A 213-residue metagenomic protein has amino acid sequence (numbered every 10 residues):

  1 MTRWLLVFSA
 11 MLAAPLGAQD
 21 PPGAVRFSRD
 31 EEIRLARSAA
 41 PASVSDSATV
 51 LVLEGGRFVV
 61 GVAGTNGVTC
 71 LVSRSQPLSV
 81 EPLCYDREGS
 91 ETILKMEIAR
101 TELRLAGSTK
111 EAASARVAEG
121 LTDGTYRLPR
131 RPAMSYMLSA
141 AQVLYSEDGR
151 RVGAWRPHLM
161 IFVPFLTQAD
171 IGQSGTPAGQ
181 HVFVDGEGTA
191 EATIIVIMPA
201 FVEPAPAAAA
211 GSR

Functional and structural regions predicted by a protein language model:
M1-L6: Bacterial N-terminal signal peptides that target proteins for export
S9-A18: Hydrophobic h-region of N-terminal signal peptides that target proteins for export in Gram-negative bacteria
D20-R213: Primary mode marks residue(s) on the alpha4-beta5-alpha5 output face of response regulator receiver
